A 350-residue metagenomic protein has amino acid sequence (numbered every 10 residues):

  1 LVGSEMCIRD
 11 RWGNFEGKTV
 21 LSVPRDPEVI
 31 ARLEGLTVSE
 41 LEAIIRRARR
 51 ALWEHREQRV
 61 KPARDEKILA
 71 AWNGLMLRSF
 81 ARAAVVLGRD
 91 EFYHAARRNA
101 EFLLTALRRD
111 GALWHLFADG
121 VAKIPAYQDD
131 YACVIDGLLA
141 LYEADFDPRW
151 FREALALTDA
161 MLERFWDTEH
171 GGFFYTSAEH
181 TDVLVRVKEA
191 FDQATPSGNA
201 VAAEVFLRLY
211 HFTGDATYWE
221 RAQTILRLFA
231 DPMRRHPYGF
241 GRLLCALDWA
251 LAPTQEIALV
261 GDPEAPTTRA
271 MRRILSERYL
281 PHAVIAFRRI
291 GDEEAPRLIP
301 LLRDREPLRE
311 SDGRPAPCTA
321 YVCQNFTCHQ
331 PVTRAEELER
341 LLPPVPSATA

Functional and structural regions predicted by a protein language model:
L1-A350: Glycan-recognition and catalytic cores of secretory/periplasmic carbohydrate-active enzymes
